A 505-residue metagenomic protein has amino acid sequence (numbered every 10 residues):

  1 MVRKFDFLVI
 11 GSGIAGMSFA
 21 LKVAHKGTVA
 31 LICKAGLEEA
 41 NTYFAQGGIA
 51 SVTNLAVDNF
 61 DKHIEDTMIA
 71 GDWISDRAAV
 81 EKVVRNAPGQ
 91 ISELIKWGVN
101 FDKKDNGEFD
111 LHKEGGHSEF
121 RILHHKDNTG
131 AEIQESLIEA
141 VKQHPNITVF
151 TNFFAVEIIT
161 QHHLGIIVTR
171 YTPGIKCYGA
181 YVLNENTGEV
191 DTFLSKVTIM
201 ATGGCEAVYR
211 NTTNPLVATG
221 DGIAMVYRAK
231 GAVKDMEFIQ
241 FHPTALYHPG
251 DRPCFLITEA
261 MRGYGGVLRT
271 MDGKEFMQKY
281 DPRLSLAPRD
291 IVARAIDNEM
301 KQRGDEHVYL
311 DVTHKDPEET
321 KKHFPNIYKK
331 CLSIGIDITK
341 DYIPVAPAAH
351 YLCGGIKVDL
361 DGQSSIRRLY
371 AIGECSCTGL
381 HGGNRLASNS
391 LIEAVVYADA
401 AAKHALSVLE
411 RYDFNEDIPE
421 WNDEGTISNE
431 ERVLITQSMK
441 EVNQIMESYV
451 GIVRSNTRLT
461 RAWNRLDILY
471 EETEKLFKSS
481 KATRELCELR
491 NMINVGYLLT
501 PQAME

Functional and structural regions predicted by a protein language model:
M1-D6, K22, T28, G36-E38 (+9 more regions): Glycine- and aromatic-enriched mobile tails/lids
F7-L31: N-terminal Rossmann-like FAD-binding beta1-loop-alpha1 element of flavoenzymes
S51-V83: Glycine-rich active-site loop/strand segments that organize a redox cofactor
A70-D110: Rossmann-like flavin
S75-P88, R121-E139, F150, T212-G220 (+3 more regions): Short beta-strand to alpha-helix junction loop
K96-E189, L194, A201, A245-H248: Conserved redox-cofactor binding core of oxidoreductases
E157-T172, Y178-T187, I336-L380: FAD-site-proximal beta/loop scaffold in flavoenzymes
M225, G231-I338, I343, V395 (+2 more regions): An anion/pyrophosphate-binding glycine-rich loop and adjacent beta-alpha core in soluble alpha-beta enzymes
